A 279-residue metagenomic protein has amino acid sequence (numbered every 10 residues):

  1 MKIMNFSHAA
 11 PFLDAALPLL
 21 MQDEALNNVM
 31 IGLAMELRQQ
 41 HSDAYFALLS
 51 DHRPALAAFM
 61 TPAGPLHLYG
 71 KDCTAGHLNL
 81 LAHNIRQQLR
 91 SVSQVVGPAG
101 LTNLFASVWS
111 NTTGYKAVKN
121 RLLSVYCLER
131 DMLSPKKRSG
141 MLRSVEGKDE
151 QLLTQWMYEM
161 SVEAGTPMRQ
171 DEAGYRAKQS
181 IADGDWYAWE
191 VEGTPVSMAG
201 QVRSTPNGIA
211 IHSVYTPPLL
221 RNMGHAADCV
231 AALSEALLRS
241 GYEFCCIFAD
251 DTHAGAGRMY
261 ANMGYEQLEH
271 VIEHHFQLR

Functional and structural regions predicted by a protein language model:
M1-V29, D131-P167: Short amphipathic alpha-helix that is part of the acyltransferase structural core
K2-S7, P18, E24, G32-L89 (+2 more regions): Conserved donor-binding loop and adjoining core beta-sheet/short helix segment in diverse acyl/aminoacyl transferases
A34-E36, T61-A63, G165-Y215: A conserved beta-strand-loop-helix scaffold within acyl/acetyltransferase catalytic domains
P54, P62-S139, H274: Acyl-donor-binding surface of acyltransferase catalytic domains
T74-N84, H212-P218, N222-R239, G257-N262: Conserved acetyl-CoA-binding loop-helix of GNAT-fold acetyltransferases
L89-A99, L237-A249: Conserved GNAT acetyl-CoA-binding A-motif
V96-T102, I247-G257, H274-R279: Conserved beta-strand-loop-alpha-helix junction that forms the acyl-donor binding cleft
G100-K119, A227, T252-E269: Conserved active-site alpha-helix within GNAT-family acetyltransferase domains
